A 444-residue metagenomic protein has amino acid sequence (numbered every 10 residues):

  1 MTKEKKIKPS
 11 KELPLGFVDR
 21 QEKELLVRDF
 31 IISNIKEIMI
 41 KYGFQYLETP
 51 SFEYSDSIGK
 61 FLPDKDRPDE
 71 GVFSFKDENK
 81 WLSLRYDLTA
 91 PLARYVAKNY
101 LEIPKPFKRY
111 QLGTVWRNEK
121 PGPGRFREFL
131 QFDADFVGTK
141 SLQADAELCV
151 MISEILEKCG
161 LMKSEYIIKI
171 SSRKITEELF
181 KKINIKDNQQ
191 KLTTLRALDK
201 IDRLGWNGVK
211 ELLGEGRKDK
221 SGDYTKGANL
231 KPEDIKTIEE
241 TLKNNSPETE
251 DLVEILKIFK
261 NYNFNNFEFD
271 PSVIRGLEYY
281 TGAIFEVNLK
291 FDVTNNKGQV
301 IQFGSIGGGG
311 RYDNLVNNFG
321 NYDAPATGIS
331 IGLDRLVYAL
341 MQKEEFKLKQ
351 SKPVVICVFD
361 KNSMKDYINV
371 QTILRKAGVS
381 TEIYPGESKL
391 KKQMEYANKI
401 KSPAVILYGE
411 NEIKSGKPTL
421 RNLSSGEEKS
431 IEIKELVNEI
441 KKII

Functional and structural regions predicted by a protein language model:
M1-A90, A146, V150, I167-K169: TRNA-binding/sensing appendages of the translation machinery
M1-K6, A197-E211, R335: Charged, low-complexity intrinsically disordered tails and linkers
V27-Y42, E53-Y54, T89-Y100, R109-M162 (+1 more regions): Positively charged, Gly/Ser-enriched RNA/tRNA-binding surfaces
T49-S57, F107-N118, Y166-T176: Short, glycine/charge-rich beta-strand/loop segments that flank catalytic centers and engage negatively charged groups
P68-N79, I185-G208: Acidic, His- and aromatic-enriched active-site or binding-groove loops in soluble protein domains that engage sugars
K163-K174, L195, E268-I274: Short, surface-exposed recognition loops or helix-turn segments adjacent to catalytic cores
K169-I183, D199-G205: Short, conserved secondary-structure transition motifs
